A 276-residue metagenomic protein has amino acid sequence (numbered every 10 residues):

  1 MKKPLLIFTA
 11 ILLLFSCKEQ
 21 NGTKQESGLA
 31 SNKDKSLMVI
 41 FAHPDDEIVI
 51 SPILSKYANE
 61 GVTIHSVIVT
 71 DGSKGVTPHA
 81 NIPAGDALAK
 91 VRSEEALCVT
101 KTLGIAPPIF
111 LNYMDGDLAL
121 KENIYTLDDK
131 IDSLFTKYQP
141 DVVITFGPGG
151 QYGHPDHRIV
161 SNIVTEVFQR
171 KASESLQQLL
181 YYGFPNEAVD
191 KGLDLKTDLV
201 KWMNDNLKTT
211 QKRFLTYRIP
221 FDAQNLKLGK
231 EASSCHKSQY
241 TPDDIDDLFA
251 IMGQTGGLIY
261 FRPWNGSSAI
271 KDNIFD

Functional and structural regions predicted by a protein language model:
K2-F8: Sec-dependent signal peptide recognition, specifically the positively charged N-region followed immediately by
F8, D71, N112, G147 (+1 more regions): Residues that line or immediately flank small-molecule/substrate-binding pockets and catalytic motifs
F8, V76, L118-L120, L228 (+1 more regions): A broad, structure-centric signal for solvent-exposed, well-ordered loop/edge residues that line or flank functional
L14-S16: C-terminal motif of bacterial Sec signal peptides marking the signal peptidase cleavage site
K18-L37, E60, Y125-D276: Metal-dependent de-N-acetylase/amidase catalytic core
K18-Y138, E166-R170, N273: Active-site rim/loop-helix segments in enzyme catalytic domains that contact anionic ligands
